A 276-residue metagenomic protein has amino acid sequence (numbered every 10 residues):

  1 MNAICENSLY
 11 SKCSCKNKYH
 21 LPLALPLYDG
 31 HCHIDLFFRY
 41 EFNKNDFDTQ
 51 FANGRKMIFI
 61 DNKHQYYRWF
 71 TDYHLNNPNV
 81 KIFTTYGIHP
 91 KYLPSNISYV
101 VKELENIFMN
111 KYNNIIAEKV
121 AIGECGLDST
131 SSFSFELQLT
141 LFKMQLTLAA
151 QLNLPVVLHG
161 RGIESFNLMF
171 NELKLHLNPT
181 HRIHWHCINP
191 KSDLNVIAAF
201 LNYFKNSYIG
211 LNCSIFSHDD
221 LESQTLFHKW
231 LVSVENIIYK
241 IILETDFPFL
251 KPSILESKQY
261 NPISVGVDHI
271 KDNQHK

Functional and structural regions predicted by a protein language model:
M1-K276: Mid-domain alpha/beta scaffold segments of enzyme catalytic cores
